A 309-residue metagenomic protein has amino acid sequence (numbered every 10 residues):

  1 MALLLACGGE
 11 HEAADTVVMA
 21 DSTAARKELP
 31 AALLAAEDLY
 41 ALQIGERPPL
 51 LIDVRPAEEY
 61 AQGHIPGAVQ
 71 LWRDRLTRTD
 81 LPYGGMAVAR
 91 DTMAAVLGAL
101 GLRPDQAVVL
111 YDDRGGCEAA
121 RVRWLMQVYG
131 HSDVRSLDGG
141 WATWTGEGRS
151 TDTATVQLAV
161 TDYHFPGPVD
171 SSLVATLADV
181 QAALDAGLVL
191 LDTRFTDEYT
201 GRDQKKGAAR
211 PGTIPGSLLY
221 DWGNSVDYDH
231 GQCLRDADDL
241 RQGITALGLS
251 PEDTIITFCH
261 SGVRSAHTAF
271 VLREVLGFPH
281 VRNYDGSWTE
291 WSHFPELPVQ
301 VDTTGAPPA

Functional and structural regions predicted by a protein language model:
L3-A6: C-terminal motif of bacterial Sec signal peptides marking the signal peptidase cleavage site
G8-Q62, D138-R210, V299, T304-A309: Flexible, polar/low-complexity N-terminal or interdomain linker segments that lie immediately upstream of folded
V17-K27, M86-A183, D203, G212 (+3 more regions): Thiolate-centered catalytic microenvironments shared by cysteine-dependent enzyme domains
P49-L50, R55-M93: N-terminal carbohydrate-binding/catalytic regions of secreted carbohydrate-active enzymes
P56-E59, D74-T77, R114-C117, W141-T143 (+4 more regions): Solvent-exposed loop/turn segments at secondary-structure junctions within structured extracellular/periplasmic domains
R78-Q106, W222-T254: Helix-loop module immediately N-terminal to the HCX5R catalytic loop in PTP-like cysteine phosphatase domains
L190, R194-R235, G243: A mid-sequence, solvent-exposed acidic-amphipathic segment
Q242, E252-T304: C-terminal soluble interaction/assembly domains
